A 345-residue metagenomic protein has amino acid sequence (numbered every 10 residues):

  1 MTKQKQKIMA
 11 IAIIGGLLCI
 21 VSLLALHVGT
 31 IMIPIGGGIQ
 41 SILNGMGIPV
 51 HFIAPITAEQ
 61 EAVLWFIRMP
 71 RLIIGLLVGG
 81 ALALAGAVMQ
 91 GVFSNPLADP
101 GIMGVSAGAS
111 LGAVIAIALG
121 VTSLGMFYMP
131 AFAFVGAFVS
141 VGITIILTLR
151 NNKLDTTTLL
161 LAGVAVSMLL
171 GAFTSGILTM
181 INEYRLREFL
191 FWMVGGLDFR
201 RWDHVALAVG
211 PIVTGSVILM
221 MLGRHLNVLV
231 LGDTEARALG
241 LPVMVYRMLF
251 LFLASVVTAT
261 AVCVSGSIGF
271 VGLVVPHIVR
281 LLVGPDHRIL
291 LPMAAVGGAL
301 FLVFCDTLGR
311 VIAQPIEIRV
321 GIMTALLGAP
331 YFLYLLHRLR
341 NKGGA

Functional and structural regions predicted by a protein language model:
M1-A345: Alpha-helical transmembrane segments in inner-membrane proteins
